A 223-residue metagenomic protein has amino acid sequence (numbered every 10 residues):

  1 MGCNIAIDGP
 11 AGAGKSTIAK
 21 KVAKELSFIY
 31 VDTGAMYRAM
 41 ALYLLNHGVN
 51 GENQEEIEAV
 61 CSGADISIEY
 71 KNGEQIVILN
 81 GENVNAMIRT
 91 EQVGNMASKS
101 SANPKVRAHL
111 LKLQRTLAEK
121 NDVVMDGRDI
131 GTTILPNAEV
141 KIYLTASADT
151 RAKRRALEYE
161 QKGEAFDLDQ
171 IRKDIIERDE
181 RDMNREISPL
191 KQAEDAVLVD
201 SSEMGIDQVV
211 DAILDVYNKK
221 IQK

Functional and structural regions predicted by a protein language model:
N4: Walker A (P-loop) ATP-phosphate-binding motif of ABC ATPase nucleotide-binding domains
I7: Hydrophobic anchor at the beta1->P-loop junction of P-loop NTPases
A11: The conserved Walker
K15: Conserved lysine of the Walker
I18: Hydrophobic positions on the alpha1 helix immediately C-terminal to the Walker A/P-loop
E25-T90: N-terminal phosphate/diphosphate-binding loop that engages ATP/GTP or pyrophosphate donors across diverse enzyme folds
E69, Q114-K120, R128, T132-T133 (+2 more regions): Small-molecule kinase domains that catalyze NTP-dependent phosphoryl transfer to phosphate-bearing small molecules
N85-K162: ATP-dependent NMP and nucleoside kinases share a basic, alpha-helical "lid"
